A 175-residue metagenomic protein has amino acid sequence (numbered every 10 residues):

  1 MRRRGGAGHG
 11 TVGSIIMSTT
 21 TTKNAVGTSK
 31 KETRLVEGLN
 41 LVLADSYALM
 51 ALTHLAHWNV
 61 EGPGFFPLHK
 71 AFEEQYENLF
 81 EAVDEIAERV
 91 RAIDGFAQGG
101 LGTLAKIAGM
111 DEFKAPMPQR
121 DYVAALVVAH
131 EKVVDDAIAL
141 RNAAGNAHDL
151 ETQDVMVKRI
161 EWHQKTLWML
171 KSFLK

Functional and structural regions predicted by a protein language model:
M1-I16: Short, Lys/Arg-enriched N-terminal segments with co-localized hydrophobic residues within the first ~10-30 amino acids
T21-V42, Q119-L126: Disorder-to-helix initiation segments
G27-R34, L49-E74, L140-E151: Helix-loop segments that flank and shape redox-cofactor active sites
L35-D45, L49, Q75, L126-V133 (+1 more regions): Amphipathic alpha-helix face/heptad-repeat signature
L43, M50, H57, Y76 (+5 more regions): A structural signal for well-ordered alpha-helices, especially hydrophobic packing surfaces of coiled-coils
E61-T103, F173: Conserved alpha-helical segments that form or flank metal/cofactor-binding pockets of metalloenzymes
F66, E73-D84, A143-I160, Q164-M169: Charged, amphipathic alpha-helical segments and their flanking helix caps
D84, E88, A105-K158: Acidic/histidine-rich alpha-helical segments that form the ligand environment of transition-metal centers
